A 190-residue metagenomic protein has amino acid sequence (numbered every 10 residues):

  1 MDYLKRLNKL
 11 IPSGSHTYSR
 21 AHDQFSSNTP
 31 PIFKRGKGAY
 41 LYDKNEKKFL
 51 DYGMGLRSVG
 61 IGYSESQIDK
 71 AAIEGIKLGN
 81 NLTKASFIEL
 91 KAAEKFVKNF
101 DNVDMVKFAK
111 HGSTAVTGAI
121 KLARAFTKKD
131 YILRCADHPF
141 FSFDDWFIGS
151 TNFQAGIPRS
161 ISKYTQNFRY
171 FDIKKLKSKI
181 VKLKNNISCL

Functional and structural regions predicted by a protein language model:
M1, S15, R35, G62-S66 (+6 more regions): Electropositive phosphate-/nucleotide-binding environments in soluble metabolic enzymes
M1-R35: Active-site-adjacent loop/helix segments that line or gate small-molecule/cofactor pockets in enzymes
S13-S15, A21, K44, Y52 (+3 more regions): Fold-independent oxyanion-binding glycine-rich loops and adjacent beta-strand/coil segments at enzyme active sites
Y18-S19, V59-G60, F143-F147: Adenylate-forming
P30-D51: Active-site and channel-lining beta-strand-loop segments that bind or position nucleotide-derived/phosphorylated
Y40, G60-I61, Y164-N167: Short, well-ordered beta-strand elements within core beta-sheets of diverse protein domains
K48-K129: Glycine-rich loop-to-alpha-helix module at the N-terminal edge of alpha/beta enzyme cores
E94-S188: PLP-dependent aspartate aminotransferase-fold enzymes
